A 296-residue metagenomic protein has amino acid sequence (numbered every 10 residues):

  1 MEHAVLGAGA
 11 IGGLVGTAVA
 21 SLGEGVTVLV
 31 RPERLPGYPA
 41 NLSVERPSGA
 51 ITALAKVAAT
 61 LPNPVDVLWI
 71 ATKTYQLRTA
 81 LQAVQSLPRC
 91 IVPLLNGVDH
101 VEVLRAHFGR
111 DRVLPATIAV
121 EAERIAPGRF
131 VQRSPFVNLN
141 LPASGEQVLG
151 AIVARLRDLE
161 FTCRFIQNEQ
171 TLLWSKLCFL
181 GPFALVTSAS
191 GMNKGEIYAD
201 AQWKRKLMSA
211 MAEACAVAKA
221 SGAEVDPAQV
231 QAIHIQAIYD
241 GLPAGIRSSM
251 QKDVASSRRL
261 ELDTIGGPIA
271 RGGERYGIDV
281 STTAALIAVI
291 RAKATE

Functional and structural regions predicted by a protein language model:
M1-T52: NAD(P)+-binding Rossmann beta1-loop-alpha1 motif at the extreme N-terminus of oxidoreductases
H3, G25-T27, I91, V113 (+1 more regions): Hydrophobic anchor at the start of a short beta-strand that flanks the dinucleotide cofactor-binding loop
V5, V28-L29, I70-A71, L94 (+4 more regions): Active-site-adjacent beta-strand anchor residues
E24-V26, V65-L68, P88-I91, N138 (+1 more regions): Short active-site oxyanion
E33, S48-F130: Rossmann-like NAD(P)(H) cofactor-binding subdomain of soluble oxidoreductases
R34-A40, V101-E102, Q147-L149: Short, charged/polar "capping" segments at the starts of alpha-helices and the immediately preceding loops
V84, M208-E296: NAD(P)-dependent Rossmann-like dehydrogenase/reductase catalytic/cofactor-binding core
L87, A106-R112, P127-P227: Internal alpha-helical scaffold of NAD(P)-dependent oxidoreductase catalytic cores
